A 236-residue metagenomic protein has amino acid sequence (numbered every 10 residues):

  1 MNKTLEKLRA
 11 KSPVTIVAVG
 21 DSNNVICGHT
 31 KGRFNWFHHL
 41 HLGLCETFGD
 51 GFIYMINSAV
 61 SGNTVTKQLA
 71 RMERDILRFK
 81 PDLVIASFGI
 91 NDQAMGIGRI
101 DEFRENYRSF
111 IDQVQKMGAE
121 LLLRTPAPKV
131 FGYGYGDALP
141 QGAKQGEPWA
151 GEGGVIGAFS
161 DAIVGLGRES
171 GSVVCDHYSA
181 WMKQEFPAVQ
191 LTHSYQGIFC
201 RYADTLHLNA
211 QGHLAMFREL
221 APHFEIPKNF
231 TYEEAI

Functional and structural regions predicted by a protein language model:
M1-S61, R71-K80, P187: Serine-esterase "nucleophile elbow" of acetyl-processing enzymes
T15-A18, Y54-A59, L83-S87, L121-T125 (+2 more regions): Structural recognition of the beta-strand scaffold that forms the well-ordered cores of secreted hydrolase catalytic
N23, S58-N63, L83-Q93, R168: Cell-envelope and extracellular/periplasmic
C27-G32, K67, G96-I100: Short, solvent-exposed loop/turn segments at secondary-structure boundaries
F79-D82, I90-D92, F199, D204: Extracellular glycan-modifying ectodomains
R99-R108: Charged helix-capping and loop-helix junction motifs
K116-E120, S172: A short helix->loop->beta-strand "cap" motif at the edges of active sites that frequently abuts
P128-I236: Catalytic His-Asp segment of secreted/periplasmic serine-dependent ester chemistry enzymes
